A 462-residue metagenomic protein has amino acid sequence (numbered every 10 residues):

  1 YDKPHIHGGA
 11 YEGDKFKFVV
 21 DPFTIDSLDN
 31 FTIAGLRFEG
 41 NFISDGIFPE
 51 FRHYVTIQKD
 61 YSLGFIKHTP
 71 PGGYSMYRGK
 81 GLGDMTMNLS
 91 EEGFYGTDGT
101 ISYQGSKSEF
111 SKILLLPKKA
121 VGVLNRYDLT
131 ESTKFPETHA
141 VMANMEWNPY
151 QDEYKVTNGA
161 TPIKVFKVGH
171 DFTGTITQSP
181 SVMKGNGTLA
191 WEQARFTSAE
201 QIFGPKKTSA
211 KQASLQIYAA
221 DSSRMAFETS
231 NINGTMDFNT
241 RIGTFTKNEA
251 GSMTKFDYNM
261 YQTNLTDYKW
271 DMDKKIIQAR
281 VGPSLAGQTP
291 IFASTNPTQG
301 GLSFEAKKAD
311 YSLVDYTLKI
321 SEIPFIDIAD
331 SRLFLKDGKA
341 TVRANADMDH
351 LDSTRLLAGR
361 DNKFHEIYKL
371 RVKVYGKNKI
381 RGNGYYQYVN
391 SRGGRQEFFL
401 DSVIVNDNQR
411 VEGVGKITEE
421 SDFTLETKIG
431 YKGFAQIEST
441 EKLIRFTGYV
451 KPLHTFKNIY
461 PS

Functional and structural regions predicted by a protein language model:
Y1-S462: Structural signature for solvent-exposed beta-strand/loop edge elements and short helix-capping sites, enriched
